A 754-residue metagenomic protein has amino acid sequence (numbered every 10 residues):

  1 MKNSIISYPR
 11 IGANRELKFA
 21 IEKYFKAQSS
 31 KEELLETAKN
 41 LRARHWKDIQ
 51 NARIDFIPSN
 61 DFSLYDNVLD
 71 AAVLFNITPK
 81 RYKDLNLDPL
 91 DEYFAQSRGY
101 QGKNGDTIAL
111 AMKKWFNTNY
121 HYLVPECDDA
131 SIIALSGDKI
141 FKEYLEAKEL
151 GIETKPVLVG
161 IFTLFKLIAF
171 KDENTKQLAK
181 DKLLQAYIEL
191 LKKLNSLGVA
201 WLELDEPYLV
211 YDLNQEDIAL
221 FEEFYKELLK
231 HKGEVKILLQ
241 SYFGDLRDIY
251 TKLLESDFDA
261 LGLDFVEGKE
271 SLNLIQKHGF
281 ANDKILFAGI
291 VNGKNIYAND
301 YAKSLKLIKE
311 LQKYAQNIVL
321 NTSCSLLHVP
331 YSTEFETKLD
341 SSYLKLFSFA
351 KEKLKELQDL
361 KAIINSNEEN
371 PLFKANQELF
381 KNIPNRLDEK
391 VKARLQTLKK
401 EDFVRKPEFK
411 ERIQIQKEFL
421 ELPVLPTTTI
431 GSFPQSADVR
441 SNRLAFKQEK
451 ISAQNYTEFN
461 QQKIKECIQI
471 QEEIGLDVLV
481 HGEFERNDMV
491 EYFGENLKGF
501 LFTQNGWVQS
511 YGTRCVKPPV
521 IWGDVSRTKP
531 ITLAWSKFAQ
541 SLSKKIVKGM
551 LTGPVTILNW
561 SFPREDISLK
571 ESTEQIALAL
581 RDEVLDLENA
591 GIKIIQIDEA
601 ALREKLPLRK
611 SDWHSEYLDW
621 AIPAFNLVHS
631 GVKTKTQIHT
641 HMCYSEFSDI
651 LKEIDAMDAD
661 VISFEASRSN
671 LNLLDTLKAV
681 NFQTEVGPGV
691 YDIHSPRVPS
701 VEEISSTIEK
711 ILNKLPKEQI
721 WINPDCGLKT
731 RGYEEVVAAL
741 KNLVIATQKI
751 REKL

Functional and structural regions predicted by a protein language model:
M1-L754: Domain-level signal for soluble alpha/beta catalytic cores
